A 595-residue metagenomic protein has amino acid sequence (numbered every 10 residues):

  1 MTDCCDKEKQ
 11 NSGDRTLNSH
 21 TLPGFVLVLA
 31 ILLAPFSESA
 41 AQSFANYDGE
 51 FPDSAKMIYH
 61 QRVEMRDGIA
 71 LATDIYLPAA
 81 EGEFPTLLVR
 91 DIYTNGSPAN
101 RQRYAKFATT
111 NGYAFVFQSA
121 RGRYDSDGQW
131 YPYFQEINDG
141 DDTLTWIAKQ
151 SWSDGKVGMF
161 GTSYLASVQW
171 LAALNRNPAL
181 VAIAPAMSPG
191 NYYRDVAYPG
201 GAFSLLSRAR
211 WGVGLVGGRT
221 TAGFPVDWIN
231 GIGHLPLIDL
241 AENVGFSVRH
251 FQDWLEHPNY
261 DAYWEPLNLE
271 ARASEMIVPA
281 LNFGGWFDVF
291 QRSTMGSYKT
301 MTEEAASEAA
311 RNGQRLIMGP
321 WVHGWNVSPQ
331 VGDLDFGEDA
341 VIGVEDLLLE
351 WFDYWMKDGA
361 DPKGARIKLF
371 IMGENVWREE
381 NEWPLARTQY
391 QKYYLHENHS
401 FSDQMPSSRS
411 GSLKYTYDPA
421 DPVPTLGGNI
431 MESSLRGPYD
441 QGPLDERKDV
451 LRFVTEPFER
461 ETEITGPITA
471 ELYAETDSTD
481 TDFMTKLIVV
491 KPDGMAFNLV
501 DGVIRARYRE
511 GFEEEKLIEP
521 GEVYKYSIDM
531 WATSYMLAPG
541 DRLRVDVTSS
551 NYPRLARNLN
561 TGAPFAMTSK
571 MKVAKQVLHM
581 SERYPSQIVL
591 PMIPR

Functional and structural regions predicted by a protein language model:
G24-P35: Bacterial N-terminal signal peptides
F44-A80, V454-R460: N-terminal cap/lid segment of alpha/beta-hydrolase-fold proteins
I69-L71, A79-L87, S153, E275-M276: Proline/glycine-enriched tight loop/beta-turn segments at coil->beta junctions that connect or precede beta-strands
P78-K149, A197-P199, V327-F336, R447 (+5 more regions): Cap/lid segment of the alpha/beta-hydrolase catalytic domain
Q102, T110, L171-E275: Accessory cap/linker subdomain of secreted extracellular hydrolases
S151-S163: Alpha/beta-hydrolase fold nucleophile elbow
I232-L235, N326, V331-R595: C-terminal, loop-rich substrate-recognition/catalytic regions characterized by aromatic stacking residues
M276, N282-G284: Short beta-strand/loop motif that positions the catalytic acidic residue of the alpha/beta-hydrolase fold
